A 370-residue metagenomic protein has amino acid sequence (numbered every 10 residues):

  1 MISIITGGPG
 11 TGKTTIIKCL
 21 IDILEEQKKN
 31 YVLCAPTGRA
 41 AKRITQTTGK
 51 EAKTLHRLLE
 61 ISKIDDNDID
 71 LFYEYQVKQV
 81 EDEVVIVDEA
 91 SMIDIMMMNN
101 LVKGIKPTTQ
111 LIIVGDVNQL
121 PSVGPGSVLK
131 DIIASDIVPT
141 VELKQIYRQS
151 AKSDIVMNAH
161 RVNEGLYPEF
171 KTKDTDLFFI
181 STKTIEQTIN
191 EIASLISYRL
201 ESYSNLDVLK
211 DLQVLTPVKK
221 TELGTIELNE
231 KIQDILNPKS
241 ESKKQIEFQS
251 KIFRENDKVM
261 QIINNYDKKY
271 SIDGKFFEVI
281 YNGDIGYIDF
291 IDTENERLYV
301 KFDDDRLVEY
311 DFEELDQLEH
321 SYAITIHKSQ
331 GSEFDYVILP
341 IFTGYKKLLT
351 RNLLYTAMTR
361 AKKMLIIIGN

Functional and structural regions predicted by a protein language model:
I2: Walker A (P-loop) ATP-phosphate-binding motif of ABC ATPase nucleotide-binding domains
I5, L33: Hydrophobic anchor at the beta1->P-loop junction of P-loop NTPases
T11, T15, I23-K29, A35-R43 (+6 more regions): Conserved helicase motor core of SF1/SF2 NTP-dependent helicases
I64-Y73, I95, E241-K243, L348: Short gly/ser/thr-rich secondary-structure transition/capping motifs
I93, L120, K268, G344-K346: Short beta-strands and strand-coil junctions in structured, solvent-facing domains, enriched
K106, I252-D257, Y281, S329: Residue-level recognition of short, solvent-exposed, well-ordered loop/turn junctions that link secondary-structure
V117-Y270, G274-E278: Conserved helicase motor core of P-loop NTPases
D284-N370: C-terminal accessory regions
